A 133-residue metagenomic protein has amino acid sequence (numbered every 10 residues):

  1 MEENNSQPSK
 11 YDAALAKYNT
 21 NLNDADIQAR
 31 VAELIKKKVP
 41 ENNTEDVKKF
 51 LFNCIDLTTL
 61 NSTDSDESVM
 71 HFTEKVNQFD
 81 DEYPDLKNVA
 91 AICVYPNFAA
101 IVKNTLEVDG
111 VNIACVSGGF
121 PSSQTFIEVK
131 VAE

Functional and structural regions predicted by a protein language model:
M1-N53: Charged, compositionally biased N-terminal leader segments and the immediate start of the first structured element
N4-Q7, N23-L34, N88-V94, G118-I127: Short, mixed-charge, low-aromatic patches
A13-A16, A25, A29-A32, A90-A91 (+3 more regions): A sequence-composition feature that detects small, non-aromatic residues
A16-Y18, L22, L34, V39 (+2 more regions): Metallocofactor- and cofactor-centric catalytic cores in central/energy metabolism, strongly enriched
N42-F52, T63-K87, N97-E133: Alpha/beta enzyme core
